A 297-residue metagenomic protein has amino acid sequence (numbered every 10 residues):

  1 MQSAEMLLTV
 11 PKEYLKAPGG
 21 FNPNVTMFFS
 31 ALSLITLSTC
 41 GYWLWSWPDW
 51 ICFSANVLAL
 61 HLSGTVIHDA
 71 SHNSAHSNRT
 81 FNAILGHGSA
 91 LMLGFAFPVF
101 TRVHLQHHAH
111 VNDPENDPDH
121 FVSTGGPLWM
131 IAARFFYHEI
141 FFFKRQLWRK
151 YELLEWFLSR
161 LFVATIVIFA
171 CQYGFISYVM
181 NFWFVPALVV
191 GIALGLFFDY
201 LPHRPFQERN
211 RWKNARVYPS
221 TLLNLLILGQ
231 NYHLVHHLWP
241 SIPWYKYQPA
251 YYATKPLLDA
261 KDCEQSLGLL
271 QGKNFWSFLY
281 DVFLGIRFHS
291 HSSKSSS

Functional and structural regions predicted by a protein language model:
M1-A59, A90-V185, W244-S297: Non-catalytic, topology-defining segments of multipass membrane proteins
W45-S89: Long, highly hydrophobic alpha-helical transmembrane signal-anchor segments
V57-I67, A96, F100, V185-R209: Transmembrane alpha-helical segments that form the membrane-embedded catalytic/substrate-channel core of multi-pass
L58, P219-Q230: Long helical/loop segments within the catalytic core of UDP-sugar-dependent glycosyltransferases, especially the large
S63-N73, F100-D113, D199-P205, L226-I242: Histidine-centered catalytic micro-motifs
A75-F95, D113-G126, N210-L223: Juxtamembrane helix-capping/reentrant segments at transmembrane boundaries
L154, W183-V185, Q207-V217: Membrane-helix boundary/juxtamembrane motif in polytopic membrane proteins
